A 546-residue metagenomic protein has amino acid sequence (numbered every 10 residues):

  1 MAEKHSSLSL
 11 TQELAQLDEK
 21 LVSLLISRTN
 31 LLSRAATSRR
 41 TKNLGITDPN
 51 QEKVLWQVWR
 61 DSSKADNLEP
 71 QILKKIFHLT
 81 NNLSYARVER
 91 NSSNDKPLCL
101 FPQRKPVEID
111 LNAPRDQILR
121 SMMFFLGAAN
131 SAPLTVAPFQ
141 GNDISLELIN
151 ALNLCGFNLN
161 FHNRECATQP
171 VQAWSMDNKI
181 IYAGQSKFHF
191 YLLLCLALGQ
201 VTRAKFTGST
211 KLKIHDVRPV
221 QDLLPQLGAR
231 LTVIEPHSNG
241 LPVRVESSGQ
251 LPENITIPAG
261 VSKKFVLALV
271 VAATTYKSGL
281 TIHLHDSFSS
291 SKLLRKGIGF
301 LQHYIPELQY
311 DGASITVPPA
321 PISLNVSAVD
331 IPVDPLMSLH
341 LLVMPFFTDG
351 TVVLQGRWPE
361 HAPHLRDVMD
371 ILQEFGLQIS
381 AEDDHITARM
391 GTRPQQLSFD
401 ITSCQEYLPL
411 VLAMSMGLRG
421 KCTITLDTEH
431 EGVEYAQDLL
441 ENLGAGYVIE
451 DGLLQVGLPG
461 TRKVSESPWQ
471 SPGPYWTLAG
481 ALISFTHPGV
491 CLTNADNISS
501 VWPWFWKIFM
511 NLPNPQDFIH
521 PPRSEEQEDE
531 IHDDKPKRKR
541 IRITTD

Functional and structural regions predicted by a protein language model:
M1-E3: Acidic, low-complexity intrinsically disordered segments
L8-E19, I26, T37-L44, V54-D546: Short, structured segments at the rim of ligand-binding sites
N30: Catalytic cores of secreted/periplasmic lytic hydrolases that degrade extracellular macromolecules
D48-N50: Divalent-cation-assisted or electrostatically stabilized phosphate/pyrophosphate-binding catalytic cores
